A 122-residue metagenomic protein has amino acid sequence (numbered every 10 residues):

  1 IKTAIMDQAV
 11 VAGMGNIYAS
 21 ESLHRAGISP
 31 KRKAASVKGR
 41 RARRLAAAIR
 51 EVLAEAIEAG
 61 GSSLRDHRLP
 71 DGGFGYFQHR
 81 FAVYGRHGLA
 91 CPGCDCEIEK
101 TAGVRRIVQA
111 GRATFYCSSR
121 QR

Functional and structural regions predicted by a protein language model:
I1-R122: Basic, nucleic-acid-binding surfaces and adjacent catalytic neighborhoods in DNA/RNA-processing proteins
